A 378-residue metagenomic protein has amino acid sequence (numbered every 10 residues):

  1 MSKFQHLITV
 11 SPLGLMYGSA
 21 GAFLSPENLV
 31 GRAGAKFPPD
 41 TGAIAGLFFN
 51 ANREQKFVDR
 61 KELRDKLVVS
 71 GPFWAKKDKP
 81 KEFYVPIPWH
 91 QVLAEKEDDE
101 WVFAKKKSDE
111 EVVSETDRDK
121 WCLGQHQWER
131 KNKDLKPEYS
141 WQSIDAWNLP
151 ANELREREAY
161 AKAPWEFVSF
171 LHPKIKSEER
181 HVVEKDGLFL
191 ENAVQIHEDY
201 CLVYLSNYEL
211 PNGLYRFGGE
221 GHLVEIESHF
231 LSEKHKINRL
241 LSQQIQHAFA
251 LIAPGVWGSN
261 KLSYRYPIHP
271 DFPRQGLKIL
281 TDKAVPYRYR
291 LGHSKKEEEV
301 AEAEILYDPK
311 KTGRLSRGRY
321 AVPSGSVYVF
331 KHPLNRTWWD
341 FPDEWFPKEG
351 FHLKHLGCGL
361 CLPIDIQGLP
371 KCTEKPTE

Functional and structural regions predicted by a protein language model:
S2-E378: Conserved active-site/ligand-binding neighborhood in enzyme cores
